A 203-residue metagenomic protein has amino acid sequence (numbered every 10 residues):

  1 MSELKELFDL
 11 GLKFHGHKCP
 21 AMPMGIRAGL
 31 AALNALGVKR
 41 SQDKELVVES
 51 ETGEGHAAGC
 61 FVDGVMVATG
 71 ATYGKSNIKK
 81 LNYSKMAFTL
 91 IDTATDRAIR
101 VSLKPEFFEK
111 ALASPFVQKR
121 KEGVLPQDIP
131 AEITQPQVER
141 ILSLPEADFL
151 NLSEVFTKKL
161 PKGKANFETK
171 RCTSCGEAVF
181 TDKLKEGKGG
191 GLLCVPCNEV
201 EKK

Functional and structural regions predicted by a protein language model:
M1-K18, G25-K203: Non-transmembrane, aqueous-exposed alpha-helical and coiled segments at domain scale
